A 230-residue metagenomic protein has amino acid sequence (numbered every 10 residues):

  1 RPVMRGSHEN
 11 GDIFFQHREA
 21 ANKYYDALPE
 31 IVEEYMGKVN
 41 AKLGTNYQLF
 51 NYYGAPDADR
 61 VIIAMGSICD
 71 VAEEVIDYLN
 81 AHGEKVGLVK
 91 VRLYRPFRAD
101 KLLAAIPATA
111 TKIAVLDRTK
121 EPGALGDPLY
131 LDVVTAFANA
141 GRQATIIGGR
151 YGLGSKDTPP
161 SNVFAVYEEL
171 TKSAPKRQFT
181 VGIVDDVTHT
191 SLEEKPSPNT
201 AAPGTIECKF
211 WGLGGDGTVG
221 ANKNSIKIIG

Functional and structural regions predicted by a protein language model:
R1-Y52: Conformationally flexible catalytic loops at phosphate/diphosphate-handling active centers
I31-Y47, A64-V71, V91-R98: A general structural motif
G37-R60, E73, S191-T205: Glycine-/acidic-rich phosphate or pyrophosphate-binding loops and their flanking alpha/beta elements
Y53-P56, N80, A105-A108, A140-G141 (+2 more regions): Solvent-exposed alpha-helices and their adjacent loops that cap or buttress functional pockets in soluble metabolic
R60-V61, C69, E73, A81 (+2 more regions): Glycine-rich, anion-gripping cofactor-binding loops and their flanking helix/strand elements in enzyme active sites
V61-V91, I206-G230: Anionic-ligand anchoring segments at beta-strand to alpha-helix junctions in alpha/beta enzyme folds, i.e., glycine
E73-V75, D100-K101, A124-P128, D157-N162 (+1 more regions): Short acidic, glycine/serine/threonine-rich loops at helix termini
K112-A201: Peripheral docking tails and interdomain loops at the edges of cofactor- or intermediate-handling domains
